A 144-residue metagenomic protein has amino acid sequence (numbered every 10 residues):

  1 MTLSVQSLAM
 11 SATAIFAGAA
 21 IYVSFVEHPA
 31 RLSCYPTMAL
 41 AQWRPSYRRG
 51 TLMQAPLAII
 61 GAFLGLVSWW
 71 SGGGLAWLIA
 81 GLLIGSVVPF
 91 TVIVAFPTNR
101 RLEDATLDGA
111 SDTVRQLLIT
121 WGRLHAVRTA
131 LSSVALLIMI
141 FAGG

Functional and structural regions predicted by a protein language model:
T2-A14, V67-G85: Interfacial segments of alpha-helical transmembrane regions
T2-I60, E103-I119: Interfacial loop at the N-terminal end of multi-pass membrane proteins
F25-P29, A58-G72, V94: Membrane-helix exit/interface motif
Q54-V67, R128-L136: Core segments of transmembrane alpha-helices that mediate helix-helix packing or line hydrophobic substrate/ligand
V88-V94: Mid-bilayer segments of alpha-helical transmembrane spans in multi-pass integral membrane proteins that mediate
V94-E103: Functional transmembrane-helix hotspots
M139-G144: Juxtamembrane boundary at the C-terminal end of a transmembrane helix
